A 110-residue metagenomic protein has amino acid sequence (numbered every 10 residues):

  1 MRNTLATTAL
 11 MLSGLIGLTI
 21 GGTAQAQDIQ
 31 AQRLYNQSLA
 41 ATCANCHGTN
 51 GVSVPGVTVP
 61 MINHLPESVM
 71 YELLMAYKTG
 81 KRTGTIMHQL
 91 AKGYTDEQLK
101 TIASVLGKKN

Functional and structural regions predicted by a protein language model:
M1-M11: Bacterial N-terminal signal peptides that target proteins for export
G14-A24: C-terminal segment of classical bacterial N-terminal signal peptides
G22-A40, A76, N110: Electrostatic cytochrome c docking/interface patches
Y35, T42-N45, T58-M61, I86: Residue-level recognition of specific faces of alpha-helices
A41-T49, I102: The canonical Cys-X-X-Cys-His
C46-S53, G107-K108: Detector for the c-type heme attachment site
G51-K78, H88, K92: Gly/Gly-Pro-rich "capping" loops immediately C-terminal to redox-active cysteine motifs in periplasmic/lumenal
K92-N110: C-terminal capping alpha-helices of c-type cytochrome domains
